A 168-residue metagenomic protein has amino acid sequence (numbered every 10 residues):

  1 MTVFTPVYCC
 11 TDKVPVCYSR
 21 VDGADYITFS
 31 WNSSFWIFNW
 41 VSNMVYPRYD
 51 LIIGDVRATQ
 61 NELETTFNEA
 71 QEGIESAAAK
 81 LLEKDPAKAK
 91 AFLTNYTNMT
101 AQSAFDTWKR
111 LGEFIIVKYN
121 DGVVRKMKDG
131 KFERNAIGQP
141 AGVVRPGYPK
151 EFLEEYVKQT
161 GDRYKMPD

Functional and structural regions predicted by a protein language model:
M1-D168: C-terminus-biased signal that marks the final domain/tail of proteins
